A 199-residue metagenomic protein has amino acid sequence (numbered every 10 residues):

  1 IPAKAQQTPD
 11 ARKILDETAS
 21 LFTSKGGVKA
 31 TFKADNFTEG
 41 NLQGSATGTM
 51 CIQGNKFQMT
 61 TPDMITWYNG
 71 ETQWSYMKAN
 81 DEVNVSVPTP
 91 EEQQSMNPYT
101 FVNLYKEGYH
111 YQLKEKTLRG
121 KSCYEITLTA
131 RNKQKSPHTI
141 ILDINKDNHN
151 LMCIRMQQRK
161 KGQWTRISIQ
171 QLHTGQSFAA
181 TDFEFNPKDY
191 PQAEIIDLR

Functional and structural regions predicted by a protein language model:
P2-L42, Q53-K56, D189, E194-R199: N-terminal leader/targeting segments and the immediate start of mature chains
L21, G48-C51, I65-T66, Y111-T117: Short, exposed beta-strand/loop patches in secreted or surface proteins that constitute
K25-G27, S45-T47, G54, Y68 (+5 more regions): Extracytoplasmic
K33-F37, T60, Y76, T129-R131 (+1 more regions): A generic structural motif
T47-M96, K161-R166: An acidic-aromatic
P88-K121: Flexible, surface-exposed loop/linker segments and immediately adjacent secondary-structure boundaries
Y109-L198: Gly/Pro-enriched, hydrophobic low-complexity segments that function as extracytoplasmic propeptides/linkers
